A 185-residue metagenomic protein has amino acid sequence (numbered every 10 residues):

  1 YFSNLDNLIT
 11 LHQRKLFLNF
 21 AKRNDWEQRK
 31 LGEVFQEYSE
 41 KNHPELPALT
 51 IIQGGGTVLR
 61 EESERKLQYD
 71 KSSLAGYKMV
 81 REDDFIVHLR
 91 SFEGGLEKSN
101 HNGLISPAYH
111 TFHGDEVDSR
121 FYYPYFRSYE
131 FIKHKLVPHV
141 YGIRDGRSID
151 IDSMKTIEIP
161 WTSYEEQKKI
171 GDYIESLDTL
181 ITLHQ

Functional and structural regions predicted by a protein language model:
Y1-Q185: Feature detects amphipathic, helix-rich regulatory segments
